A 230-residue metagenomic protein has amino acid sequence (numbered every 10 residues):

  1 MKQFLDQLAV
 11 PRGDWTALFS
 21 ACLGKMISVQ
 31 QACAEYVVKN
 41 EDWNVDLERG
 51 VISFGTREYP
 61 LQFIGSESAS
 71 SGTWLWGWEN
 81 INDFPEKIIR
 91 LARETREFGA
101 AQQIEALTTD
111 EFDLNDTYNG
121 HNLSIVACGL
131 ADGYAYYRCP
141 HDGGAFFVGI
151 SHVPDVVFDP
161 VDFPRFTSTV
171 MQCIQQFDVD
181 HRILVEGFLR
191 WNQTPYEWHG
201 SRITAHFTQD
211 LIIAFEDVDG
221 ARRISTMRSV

Functional and structural regions predicted by a protein language model:
M1-R93: N-terminal leader/presequence regions that precede the main folded/catalytic core
S28-V37, N115-L130, R182-P195, T204-F207: Short, solvent-exposed secondary-structure boundary motifs
D42-E48, P140-D142, E197-S201, D217-D219: Short, ordered beta-strand-loop transition motifs
S53-Y59, E79-I81, S151-V153, H206-L211 (+1 more regions): Secondary-structure transition/turn motif
I81-V179: Surface-exposed beta-loop interaction hotspot
D162-V230: Alpha-helical oligomerization segments
